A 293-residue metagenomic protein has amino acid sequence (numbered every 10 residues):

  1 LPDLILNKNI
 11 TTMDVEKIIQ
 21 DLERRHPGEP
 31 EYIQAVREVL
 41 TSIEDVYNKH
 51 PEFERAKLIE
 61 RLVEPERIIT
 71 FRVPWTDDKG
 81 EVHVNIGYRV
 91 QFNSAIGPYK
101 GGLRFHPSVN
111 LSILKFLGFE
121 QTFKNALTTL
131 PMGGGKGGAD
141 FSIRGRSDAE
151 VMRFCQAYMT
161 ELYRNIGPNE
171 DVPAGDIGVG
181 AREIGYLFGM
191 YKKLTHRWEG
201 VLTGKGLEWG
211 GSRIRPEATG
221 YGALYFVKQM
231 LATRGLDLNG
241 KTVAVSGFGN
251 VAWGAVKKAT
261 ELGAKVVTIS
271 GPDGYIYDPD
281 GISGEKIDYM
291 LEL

Functional and structural regions predicted by a protein language model:
L1-T12: Short, Lys/Arg-enriched N-terminal segments with co-localized hydrophobic residues within the first ~10-30 amino acids
M13, P27-Q34, E38, F53 (+13 more regions): Conserved active-site and cofactor/substrate-binding residues in soluble primary-metabolism enzymes
E52-H83: Structured beta-strand/loop patches that form or line metal/cofactor-binding pockets in enzymes
F71-D77, H83-F92, G189-Y191, G271: Short beta-strand elements
E81-T122: N-terminal cap/recognition module
H106, N125-N239: Glycine/serine-rich phosphate-binding loop and adjoining beta1-alpha1 elements at the start of nucleotide-handling
T203-G206, G211-L293: Glycine-rich phosphate/diphosphate-binding loop of Rossmann-like nucleotide-binding domains
